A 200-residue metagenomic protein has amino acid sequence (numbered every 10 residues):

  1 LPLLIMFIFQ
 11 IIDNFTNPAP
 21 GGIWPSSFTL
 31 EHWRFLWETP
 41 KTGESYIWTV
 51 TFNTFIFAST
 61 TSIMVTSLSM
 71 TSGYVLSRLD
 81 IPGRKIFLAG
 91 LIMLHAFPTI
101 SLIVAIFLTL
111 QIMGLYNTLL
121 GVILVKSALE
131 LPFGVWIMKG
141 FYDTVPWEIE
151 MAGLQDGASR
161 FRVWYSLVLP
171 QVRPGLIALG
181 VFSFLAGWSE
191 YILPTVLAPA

Functional and structural regions predicted by a protein language model:
L1-A200: A structural signal for multi-pass alpha-helical bundles of membrane permease subunits that mediate small-molecule
